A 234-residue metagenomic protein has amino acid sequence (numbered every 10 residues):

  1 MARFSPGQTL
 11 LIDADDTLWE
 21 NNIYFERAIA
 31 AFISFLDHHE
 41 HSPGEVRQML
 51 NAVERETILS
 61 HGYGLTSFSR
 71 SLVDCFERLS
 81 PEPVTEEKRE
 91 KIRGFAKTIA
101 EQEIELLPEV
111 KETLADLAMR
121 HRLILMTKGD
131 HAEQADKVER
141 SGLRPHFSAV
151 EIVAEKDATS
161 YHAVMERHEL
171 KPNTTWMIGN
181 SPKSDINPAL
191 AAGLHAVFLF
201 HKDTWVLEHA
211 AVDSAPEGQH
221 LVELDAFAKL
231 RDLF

Functional and structural regions predicted by a protein language model:
M1-G7, K111, A115, R122 (+1 more regions): Asp-based, Mg2+/Mn2+-dependent phosphohydrolase catalytic module
A2-I12, T17-M49: Active-site neighborhood of HAD-like aspartate-dependent phosphohydrolases
F25-I33, S69, V73, H131: An amphipathic alpha-helix signature
A31, F35, T113-R120: A short, Lys/Arg-enriched amphipathic alpha-helix followed by its capping loop at the start of a domain
D37-A52, P81-I92, H146: Short, surface-exposed acidic
V53-T98: A metal-dependent, Asp-based hydrolase signature
K91-K111: Long amphipathic N-terminal alpha/beta scaffold segment
T127: Conserved phosphate-coupling serine/threonine residues in phosphotransfer and NTP-handling enzymes
